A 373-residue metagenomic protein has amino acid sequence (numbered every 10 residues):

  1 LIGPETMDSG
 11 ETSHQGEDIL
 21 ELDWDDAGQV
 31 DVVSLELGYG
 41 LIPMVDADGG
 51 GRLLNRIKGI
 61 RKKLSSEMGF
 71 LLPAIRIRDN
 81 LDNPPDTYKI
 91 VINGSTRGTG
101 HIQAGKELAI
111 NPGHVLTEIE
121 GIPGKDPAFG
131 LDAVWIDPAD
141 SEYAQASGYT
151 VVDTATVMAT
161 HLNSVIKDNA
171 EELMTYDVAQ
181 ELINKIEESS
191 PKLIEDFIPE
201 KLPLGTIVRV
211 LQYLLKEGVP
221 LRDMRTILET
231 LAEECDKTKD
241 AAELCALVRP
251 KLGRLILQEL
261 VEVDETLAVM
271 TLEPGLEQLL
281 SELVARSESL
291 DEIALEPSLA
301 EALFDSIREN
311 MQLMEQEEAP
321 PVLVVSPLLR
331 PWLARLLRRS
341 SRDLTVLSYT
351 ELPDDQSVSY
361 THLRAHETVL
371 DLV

Functional and structural regions predicted by a protein language model:
L1-E17, D86-V91, T96, G100-Q103 (+5 more regions): Hydrophobic alpha-helical signal-anchor/transmembrane segments
P4-N80, L193-K201, T206, L214-E217 (+4 more regions): Non-transmembrane accessory domains of multi-pass membrane transporters/channels
L35-Y39, D79, I90-G94, Q145 (+4 more regions): Flexible glycine-/small-residue-rich
I42-W135, Q145-G148: N-terminal assembly/transducer modules of large multi-domain enzymes, emphasizing dimerization/partner-binding
D82-I90, L162-K167, R209-Q212, E229 (+5 more regions): Short glycine/threonine-rich beta-strand-turn micro-motifs
H101-K201, L214: Extended alpha-helical interaction modules
E317-L337, S341-P353: C-terminal tails and terminal domains of large nucleic-acid-associated and other macromolecular-machine proteins
T361-T368: Conserved small/polar residues in nucleotide/adenosyl-binding loops
